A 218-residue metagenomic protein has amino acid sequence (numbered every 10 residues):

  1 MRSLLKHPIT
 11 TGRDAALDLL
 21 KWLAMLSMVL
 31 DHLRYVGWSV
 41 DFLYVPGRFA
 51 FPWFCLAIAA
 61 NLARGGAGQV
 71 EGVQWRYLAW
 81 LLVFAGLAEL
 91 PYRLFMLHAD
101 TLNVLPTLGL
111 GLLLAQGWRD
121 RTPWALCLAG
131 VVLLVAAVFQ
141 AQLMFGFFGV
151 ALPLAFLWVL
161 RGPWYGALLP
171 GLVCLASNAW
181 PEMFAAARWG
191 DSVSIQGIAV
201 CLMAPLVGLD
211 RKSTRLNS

Functional and structural regions predicted by a protein language model:
M1-S218: Alpha-helical transmembrane segments and their immediate juxtamembrane cytosolic regions
